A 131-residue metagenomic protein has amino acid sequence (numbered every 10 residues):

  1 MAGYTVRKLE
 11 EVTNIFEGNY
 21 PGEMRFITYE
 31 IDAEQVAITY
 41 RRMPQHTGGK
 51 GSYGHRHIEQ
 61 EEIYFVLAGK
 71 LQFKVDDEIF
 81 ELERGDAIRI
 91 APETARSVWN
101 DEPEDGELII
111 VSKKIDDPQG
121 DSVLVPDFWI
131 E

Functional and structural regions predicted by a protein language model:
M1-I38, V123-E131: A short, N-terminal "cap"/entry segment at the start of jelly-roll beta-barrel domains of the cupin/DSBH fold
F26, Y40-I58: Conserved short histidine dyad/triad with adjacent acidic residue
A33-V36, P44-G49, K70, D116-D117: Short, charged/polar surface micro-motifs in flexible loops or helix N-caps
E59, E78, T94-A95, E104: A generic "binding-loop/recognition-motif" signal
E59-L71: Glycine- and acidic-residue-biased ligand/ion/polar-headgroup-sensing regions
F73-K74, I90, R96-E102: Short beta-strand His + acidic residue motifs that chelate non-heme Fe in jelly-roll/DSBH and cupin folds
D77-P92: Short acidic-glycine-tyrosine-enriched beta hairpin
W99-E131: Double-stranded beta-helix
